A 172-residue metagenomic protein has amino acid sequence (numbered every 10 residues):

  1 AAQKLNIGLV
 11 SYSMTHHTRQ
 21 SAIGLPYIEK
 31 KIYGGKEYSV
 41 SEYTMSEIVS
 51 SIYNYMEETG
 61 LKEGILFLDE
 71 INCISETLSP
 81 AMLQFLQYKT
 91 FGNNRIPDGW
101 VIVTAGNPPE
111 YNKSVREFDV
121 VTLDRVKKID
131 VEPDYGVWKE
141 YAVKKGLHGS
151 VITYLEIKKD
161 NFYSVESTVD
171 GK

Functional and structural regions predicted by a protein language model:
A1-L66, I71-K172: C-terminal regulatory/interaction module of P-loop NTP-utilizing enzymes
